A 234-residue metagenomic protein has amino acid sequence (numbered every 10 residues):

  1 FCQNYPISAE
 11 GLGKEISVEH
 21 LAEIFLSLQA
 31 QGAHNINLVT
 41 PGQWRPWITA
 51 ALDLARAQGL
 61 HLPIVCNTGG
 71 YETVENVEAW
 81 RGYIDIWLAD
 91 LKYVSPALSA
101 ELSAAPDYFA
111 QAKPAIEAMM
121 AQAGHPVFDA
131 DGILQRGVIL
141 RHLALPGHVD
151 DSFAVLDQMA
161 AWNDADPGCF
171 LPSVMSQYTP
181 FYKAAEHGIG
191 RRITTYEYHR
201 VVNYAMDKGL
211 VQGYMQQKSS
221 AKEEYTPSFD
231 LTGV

Functional and structural regions predicted by a protein language model:
F1-W87, S95-A97: Conserved Radical SAM active-site core
S8, R45, G70-T73, L91-F109 (+3 more regions): Conserved radical SAM core fold
I16, Q43, S103-Q111, G147 (+2 more regions): Alpha-helix N-cap and loop-to-helix initiation/capping positions
L21, I48, V77, A112 (+3 more regions): Aromatic/hydrophobic pocket-lining residues that form the small-molecule binding cavity in soluble enzyme cores
N37-P41, V65-G69, D90, I139-L143 (+2 more regions): A cross-family glycoside hydrolase active-site/sugar-binding cleft signature
A51-V65, Q111-Q122, T195-Y204: Alpha-helix-loop-beta-strand connector modules within alpha/beta enzyme cores
A100-D131: Anionic-ligand binding region
P126-V234: Auxiliary Fe-S-binding modules of radical SAM enzymes
